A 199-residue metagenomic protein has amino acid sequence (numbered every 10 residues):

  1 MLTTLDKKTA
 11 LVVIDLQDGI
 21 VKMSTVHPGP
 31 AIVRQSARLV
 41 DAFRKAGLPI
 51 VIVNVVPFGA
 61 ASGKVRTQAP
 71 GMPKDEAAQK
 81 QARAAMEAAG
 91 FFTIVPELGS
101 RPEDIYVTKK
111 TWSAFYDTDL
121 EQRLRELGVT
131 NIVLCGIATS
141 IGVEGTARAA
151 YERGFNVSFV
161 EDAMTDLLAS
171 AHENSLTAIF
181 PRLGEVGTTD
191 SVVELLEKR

Functional and structural regions predicted by a protein language model:
M1-R101, I105, L196-R199: Active-site acidic carboxylates
K45-L48, G128, G154: Glycine-centered short loops/turns at secondary-structure junctions
I50, V157-F159, V186: Hydrophobic beta-strand scaffold residues
E87-G136: Internal catalytic-core helix/loop-beta-alpha segment that presents or stabilizes conserved functional determinants
V133-I137, F155-A169: A short glycine-rich beta-strand->turn/loop micro-motif centered on a GG-aromatic cluster
V143-R153: Short Gly/Thr/Asp-enriched flexible loops that form oxyanion-binding sites at enzyme active sites
L167-F180: Active-site-proximal loop->helix
L183-R199: A charged, well-structured terminal subsegment
